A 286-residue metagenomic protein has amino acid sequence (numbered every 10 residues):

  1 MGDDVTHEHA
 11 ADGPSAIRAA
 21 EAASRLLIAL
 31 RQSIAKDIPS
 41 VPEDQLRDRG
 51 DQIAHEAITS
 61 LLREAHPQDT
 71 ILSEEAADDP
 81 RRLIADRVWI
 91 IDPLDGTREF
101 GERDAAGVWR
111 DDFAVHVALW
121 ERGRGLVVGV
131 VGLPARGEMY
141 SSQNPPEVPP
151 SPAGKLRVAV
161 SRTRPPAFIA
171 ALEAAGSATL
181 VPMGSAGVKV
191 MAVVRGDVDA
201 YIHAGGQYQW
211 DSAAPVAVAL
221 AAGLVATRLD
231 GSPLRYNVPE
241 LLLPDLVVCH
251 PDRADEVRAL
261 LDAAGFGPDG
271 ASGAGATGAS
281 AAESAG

Functional and structural regions predicted by a protein language model:
M1-L94, A174, F266, G270-G286: N-terminal subdomain of lithium-sensitive/metallo-dependent phosphomonoesterases centered on the IMPase/IPPase/PAP
A23, L27-L30, D51, L62 (+7 more regions): Residue-level signal for inorganic ion chemistry
Q52, E75, P93-G96, P134 (+2 more regions): Generic detector of well-ordered alpha-helical packing
P67, A85-D86, R124-V127, A153-K155 (+1 more regions): Short coil/turn connectors at secondary-structure junctions
L72-E74, A118, N237: Solvent-exposed beta-strand sheet faces enriched in polar/charged residues
L83-N144: DPxDG-like acidic metal-binding loop motif
P152-G286: An extended, acidic
